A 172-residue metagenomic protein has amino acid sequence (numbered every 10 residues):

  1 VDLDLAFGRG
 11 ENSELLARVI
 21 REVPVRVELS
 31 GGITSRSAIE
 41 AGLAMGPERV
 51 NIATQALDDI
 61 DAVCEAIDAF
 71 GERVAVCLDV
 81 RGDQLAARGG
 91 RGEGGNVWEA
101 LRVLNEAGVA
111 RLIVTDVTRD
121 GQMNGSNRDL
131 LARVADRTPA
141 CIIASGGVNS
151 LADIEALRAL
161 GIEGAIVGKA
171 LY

Functional and structural regions predicted by a protein language model:
V1-E14, T54, I113-N124: Glycine-rich, proline-tolerant flexible connector loops at the mouths of alpha/beta enzymes
D2-L3, V25-R26, V50, A87-R88 (+2 more regions): Short, contiguous strand/loop micro-motifs
L3-D4, G32-T34, Q55, D79-D83 (+4 more regions): Active-site beta-loop-alpha junctions enriched in small/polar residues
F7, L29-S30, A53, R91 (+2 more regions): Residue-level marker of alpha-helix boundaries and capping positions
G8-R9, S35, D59, D120-M123 (+1 more regions): Alpha-helix N-cap/loop-to-helix initiation residues
G10-A17, I60, G90-E99, N124-R133: Charged helix-capping and loop-helix junction motifs
E14-L16, E22-V50, A62, D129-A165: Catalytic cores of alpha/beta
E40-L43, P47-D120: Conserved anion-binding
